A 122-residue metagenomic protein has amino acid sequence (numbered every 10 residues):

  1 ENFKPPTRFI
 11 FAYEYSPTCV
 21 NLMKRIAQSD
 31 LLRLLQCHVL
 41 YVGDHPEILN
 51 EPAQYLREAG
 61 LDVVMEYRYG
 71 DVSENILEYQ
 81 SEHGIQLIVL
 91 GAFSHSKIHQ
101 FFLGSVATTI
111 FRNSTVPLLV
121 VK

Functional and structural regions predicted by a protein language model:
E1-N2, S81-K122: Gly/Ser-rich helix-loop-strand patches that form or flank binding pockets for ribonucleotide-derived cofactors
E1-R33, N113-K122: Intrinsically disordered or low-complexity boundary/linker segments at protein termini and domain junctions
Y15-A59: Redox- and metal-dependent alpha/beta enzyme cores, enriched for Fe-S-associated oxidoreductases and cofactor-handling
K24-I26, P52, Q80, F102-S105: Short, glycine/charged-enriched secondary-structure capping and boundary segments
I48, D71-L77, V106: Short acidic active-site motifs
D62-M65: Rossmann-fold cofactor-recognition segment
Y67-G70, K122: Short loop/edge segments at beta-strand edges and connector loops that shape dinucleotide/nucleotide cofactor-binding
